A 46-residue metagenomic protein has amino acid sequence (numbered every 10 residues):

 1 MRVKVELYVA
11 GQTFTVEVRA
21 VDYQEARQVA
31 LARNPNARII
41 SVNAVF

Functional and structural regions predicted by a protein language model:
M1-F14: Short aromatic-glycine-(Arg/Gly/Cys) micro-motifs in beta-strand/loop hairpins
V16-V18: Generic detection of short hydrophobic beta-strand segments and adjacent strand-loop junctions
V29-A32: Short, exposed beta-strand-loop hairpins at the edges of beta-sheets in extracellular/periplasmic proteins
P35-F46: Short, mixed-charge low-complexity intrinsically disordered segments
